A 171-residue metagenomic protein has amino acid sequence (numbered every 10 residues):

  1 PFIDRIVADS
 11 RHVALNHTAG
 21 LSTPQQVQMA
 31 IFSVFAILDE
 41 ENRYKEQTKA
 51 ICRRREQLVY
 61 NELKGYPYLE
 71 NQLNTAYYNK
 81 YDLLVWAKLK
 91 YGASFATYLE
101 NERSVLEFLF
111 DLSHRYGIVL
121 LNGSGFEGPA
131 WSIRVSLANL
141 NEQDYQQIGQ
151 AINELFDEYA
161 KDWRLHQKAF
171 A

Functional and structural regions predicted by a protein language model:
P1-A171: PLP-dependent class I/II
